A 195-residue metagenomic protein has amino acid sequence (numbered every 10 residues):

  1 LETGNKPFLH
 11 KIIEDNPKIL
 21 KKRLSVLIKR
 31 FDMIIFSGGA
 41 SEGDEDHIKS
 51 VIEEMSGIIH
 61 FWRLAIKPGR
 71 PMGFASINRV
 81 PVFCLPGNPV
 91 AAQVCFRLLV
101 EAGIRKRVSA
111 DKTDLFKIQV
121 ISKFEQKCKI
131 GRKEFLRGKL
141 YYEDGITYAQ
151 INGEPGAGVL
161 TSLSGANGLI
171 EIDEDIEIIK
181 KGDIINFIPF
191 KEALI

Functional and structural regions predicted by a protein language model:
L1-F36: Phosphate-binding glycine-rich loops and their immediate beta-loop-alpha structural context
H10-I13, G38, L85, I172: Active-site-adjacent beta-strand anchor residues
I12-D15, G39-A40, L64-P71: Short, ordered loop/turn segments at secondary-structure junctions
E14-P17, G38, P89, G153: Short loop or secondary-structure boundary microenvironments that flank and position key functional residues
P17-K18, E42, Q93: Loop/helix-junction capping segments adjacent to catalytic residues or to phosphate/diphosphate-binding pockets
L20-K22, D46-I48, S76: Short acidic, glycine/serine/threonine-rich loops at helix termini
I34-I48: Glycine-rich beta-strand-to-loop/alpha-helix junction loops that act as flexible
V51-I195: Flexible glycine/proline-rich
